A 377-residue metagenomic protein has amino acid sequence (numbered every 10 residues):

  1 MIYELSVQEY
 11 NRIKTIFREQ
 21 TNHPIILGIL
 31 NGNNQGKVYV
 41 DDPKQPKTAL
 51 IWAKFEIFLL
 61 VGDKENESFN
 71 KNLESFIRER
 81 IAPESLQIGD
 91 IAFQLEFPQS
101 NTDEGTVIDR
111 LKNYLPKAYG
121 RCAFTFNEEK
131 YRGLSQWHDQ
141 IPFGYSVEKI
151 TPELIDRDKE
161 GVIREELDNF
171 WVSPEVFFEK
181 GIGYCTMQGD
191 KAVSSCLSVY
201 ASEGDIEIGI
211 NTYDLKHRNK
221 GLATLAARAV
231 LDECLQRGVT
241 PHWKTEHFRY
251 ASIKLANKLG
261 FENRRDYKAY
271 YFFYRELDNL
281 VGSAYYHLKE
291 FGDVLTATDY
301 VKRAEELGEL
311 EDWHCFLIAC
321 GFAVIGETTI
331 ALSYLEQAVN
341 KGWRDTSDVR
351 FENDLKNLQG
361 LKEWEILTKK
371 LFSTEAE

Functional and structural regions predicted by a protein language model:
Q35-W52, G181-S195: Conserved beta-hairpin
G36, D42, P46-K47, I51-I155: Acyl-donor-binding surface of acyltransferase catalytic domains
S68-R80, N219-D232, K258: Conserved acetyl-CoA-binding loop-helix of GNAT-fold acetyltransferases
Q94-N101, H242-I253, E262, Y271: Conserved beta-strand-loop-alpha-helix junction that forms the acyl-donor binding cleft
N169-D214: A conserved beta-strand-loop-helix scaffold within acyl/acetyltransferase catalytic domains
H287-L288, F322: Residue at a conserved register position within TPR or TPR-like alpha-solenoid repeats
E290-F291, I325: Structural motif corresponding to the intra-repeat A-B loop/turn of tetratricopeptide repeats
